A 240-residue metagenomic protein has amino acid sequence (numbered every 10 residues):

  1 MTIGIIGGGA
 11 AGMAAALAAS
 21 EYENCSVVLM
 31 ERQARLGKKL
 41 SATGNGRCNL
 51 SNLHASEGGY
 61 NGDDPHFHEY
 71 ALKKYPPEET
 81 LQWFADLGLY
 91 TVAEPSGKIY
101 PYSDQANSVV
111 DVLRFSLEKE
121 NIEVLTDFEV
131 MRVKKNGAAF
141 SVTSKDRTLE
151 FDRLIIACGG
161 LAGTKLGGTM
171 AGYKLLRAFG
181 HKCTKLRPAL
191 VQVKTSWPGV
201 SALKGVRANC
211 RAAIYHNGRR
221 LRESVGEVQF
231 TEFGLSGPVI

Functional and structural regions predicted by a protein language model:
M1-A11: Beta1/beta-strand and adjacent pyrophosphate-binding region of the FAD-binding site in flavoprotein oxidoreductases
G4, S20-N45: Glycine-rich FAD pyrophosphate-binding loop
A11, A15-S20: Small-residue (primarily alanine) positions within well-ordered alpha-helices, especially packing/interaction faces
G12, N61, K73, P77-T80 (+5 more regions): Generic structural signal for well-ordered, non-membrane alpha-helical segments in soluble metabolic enzymes
S20-E21, A85, E118, R177: Anion (oxyanion) recognition and catalysis
N45-A93: Glycine-rich active-site loop/strand segments that organize a redox cofactor
G62-H68, D86-D111, S141, R153 (+1 more regions): Helix-loop-beta segment of a Rossmann-like dinucleotide-binding subdomain
N107-S108, V112-I240: Predominantly flavin-linked oxidoreductase catalytic cores and closely associated redox partners
